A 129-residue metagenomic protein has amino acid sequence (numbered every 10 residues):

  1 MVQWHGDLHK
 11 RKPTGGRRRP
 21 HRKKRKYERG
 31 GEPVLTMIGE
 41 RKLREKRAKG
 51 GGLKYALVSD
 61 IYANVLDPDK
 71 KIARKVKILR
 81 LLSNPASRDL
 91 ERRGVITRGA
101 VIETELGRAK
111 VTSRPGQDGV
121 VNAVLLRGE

Functional and structural regions predicted by a protein language model:
V2-E129: Ribosome-associated RNA-binding proteins
